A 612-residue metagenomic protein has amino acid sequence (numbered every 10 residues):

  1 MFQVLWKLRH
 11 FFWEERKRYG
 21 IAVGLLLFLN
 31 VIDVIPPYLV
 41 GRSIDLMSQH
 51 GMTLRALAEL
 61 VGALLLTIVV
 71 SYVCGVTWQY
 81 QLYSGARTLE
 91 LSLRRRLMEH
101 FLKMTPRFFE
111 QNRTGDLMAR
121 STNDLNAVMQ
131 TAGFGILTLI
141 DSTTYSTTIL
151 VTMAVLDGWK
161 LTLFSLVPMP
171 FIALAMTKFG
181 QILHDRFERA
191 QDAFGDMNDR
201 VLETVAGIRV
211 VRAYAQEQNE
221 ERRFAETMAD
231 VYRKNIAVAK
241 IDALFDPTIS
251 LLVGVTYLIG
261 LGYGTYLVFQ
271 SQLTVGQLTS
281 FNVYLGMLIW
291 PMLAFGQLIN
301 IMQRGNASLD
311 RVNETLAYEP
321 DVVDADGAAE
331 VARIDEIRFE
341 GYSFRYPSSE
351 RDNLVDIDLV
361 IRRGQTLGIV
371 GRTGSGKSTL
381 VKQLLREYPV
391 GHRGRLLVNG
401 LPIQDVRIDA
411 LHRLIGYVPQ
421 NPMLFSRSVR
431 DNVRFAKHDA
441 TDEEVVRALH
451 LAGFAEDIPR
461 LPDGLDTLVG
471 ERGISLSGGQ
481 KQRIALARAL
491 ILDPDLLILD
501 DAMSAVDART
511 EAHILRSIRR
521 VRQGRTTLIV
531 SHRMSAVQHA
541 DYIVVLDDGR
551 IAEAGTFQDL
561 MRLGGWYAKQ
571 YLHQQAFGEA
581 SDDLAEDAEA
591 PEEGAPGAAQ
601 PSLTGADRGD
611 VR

Functional and structural regions predicted by a protein language model:
M1, G24-L25, I32-G41, D45 (+12 more regions): Juxtamembrane helix-loop junctions of ABC transporter transmembrane domains
H10, E14-K17, P106-R107, N123-A132 (+9 more regions): An intracellular "coupling" helix at the cytosolic face of ABC transporter transmembrane type-1 domains
E14, R18-F28, T67, F134-R189 (+1 more regions): Transmembrane helices of ABC transporter permease
Y19-C74, Q81, V155-K160, S271-V275: Transmembrane helix-loop-helix hairpins at lipid-water interfaces of multipass membrane proteins, especially the type-1
A63-G75, M169-M176, D242-T256, V275-N300: Hydrophobic alpha-helical segments in the permease module
Y83, R87, R95-A119, N123-L125 (+6 more regions): Short intracellular "coupling" helices and adjacent cytoplasmic loop segments at the cytosolic face of multi-pass
A193, Q216, K240, L288-T315: Cytosolic ends of transmembrane helices, especially the final helix of ABC transmembrane type-1 domains
A332-R612: ABC-type nucleotide-binding domain
